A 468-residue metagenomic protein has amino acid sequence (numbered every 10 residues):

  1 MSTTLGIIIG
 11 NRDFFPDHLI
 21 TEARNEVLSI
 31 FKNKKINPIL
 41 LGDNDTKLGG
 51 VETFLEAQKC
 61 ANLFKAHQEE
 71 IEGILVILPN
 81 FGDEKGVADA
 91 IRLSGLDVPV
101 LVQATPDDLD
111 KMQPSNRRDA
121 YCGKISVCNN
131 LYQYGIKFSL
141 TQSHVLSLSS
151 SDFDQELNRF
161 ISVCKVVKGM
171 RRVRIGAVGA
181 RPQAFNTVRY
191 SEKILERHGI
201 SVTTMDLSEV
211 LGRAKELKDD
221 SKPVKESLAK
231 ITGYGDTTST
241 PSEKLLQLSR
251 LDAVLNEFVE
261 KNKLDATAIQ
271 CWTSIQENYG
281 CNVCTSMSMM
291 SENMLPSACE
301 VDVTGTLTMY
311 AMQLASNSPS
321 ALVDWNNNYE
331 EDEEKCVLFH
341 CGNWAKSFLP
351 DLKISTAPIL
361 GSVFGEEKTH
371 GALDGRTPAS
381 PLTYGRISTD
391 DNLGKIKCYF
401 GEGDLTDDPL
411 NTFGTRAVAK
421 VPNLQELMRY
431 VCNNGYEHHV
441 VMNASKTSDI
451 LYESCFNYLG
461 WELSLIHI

Functional and structural regions predicted by a protein language model:
S2-L5, N37-P38, D108-E226, T232-G235: Cap/lid and interdomain-hinge subdomains that line or gate substrate/regulatory clefts in soluble alpha/beta enzymes
I39-L63, G212-D220: N-terminal beta-loop-helix "entrance" segment that forms/cooperates in small-molecule cofactor or anionic ligand
G50-E69, D83, Q247-V254: Glycine-rich, highly charged phosphate/nucleotide-binding loops
E70-N80, L101-Q103, L264-Q270: Periplasmic-binding protein-like
D89-R117, I125-N130, S288-V301: Short, acidic/small-residue loops that bind anionic groups at enzyme active sites
S227, G233-A315: Long, internal scaffold/assembly segments composed of regular secondary structure
N293-D407: C-terminal catalytic subdomain
I466-I468: Conserved small/polar residues in nucleotide/adenosyl-binding loops
